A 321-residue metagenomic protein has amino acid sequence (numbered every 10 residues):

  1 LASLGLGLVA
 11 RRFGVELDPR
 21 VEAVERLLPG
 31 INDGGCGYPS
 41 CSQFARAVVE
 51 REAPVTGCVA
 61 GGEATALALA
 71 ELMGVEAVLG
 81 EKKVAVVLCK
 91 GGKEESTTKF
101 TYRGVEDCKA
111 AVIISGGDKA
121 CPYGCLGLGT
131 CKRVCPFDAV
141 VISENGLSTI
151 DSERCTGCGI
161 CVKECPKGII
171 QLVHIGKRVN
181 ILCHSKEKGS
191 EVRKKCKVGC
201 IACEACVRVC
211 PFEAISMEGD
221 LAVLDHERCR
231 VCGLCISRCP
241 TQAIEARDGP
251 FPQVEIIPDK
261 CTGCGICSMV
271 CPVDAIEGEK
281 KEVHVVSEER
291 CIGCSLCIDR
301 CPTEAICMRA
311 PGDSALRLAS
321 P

Functional and structural regions predicted by a protein language model:
L1-L8, G35, L67, V134 (+1 more regions): Transmembrane alpha-helical segments of multi-pass membrane transport proteins and ion-pumping complexes
G5, A68-A77, C161-K177, C235-R247: Short, structured interface segments
G7-D18: Aromatic-capped interface at the extracytoplasmic side of an N-terminal signal-anchor transmembrane helix
L17-N32, E52-G57, A77-K132, D138-I160 (+5 more regions): Ferredoxin-like iron-sulfur electron-transfer modules
N32-V55: Acidic, Ser/Thr-rich low-complexity segments on the non-lumenal side of membrane proteins
V49, A53-A70: Short, charged early-sequence alpha-helical segments and their helix-coil boundaries
V134-C135, E164-C165, C210, I236-C239 (+2 more regions): Cysteine-centered loop/knuckle micro-motif
L296: Cys/His-coordinated zinc-finger cores
